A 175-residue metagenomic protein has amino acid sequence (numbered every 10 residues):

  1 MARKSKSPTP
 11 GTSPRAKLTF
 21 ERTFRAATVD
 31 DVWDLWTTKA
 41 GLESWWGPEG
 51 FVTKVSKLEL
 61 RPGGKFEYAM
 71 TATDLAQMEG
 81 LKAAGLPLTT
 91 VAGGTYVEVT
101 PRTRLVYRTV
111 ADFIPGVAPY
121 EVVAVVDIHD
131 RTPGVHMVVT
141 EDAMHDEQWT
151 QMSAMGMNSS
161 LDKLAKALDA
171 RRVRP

Functional and structural regions predicted by a protein language model:
M1-T53, K57: Hydrophobic ligand-binding cavity/cleft-lining segments
R3-K4, K166-P175: Short, highly charged C-terminal tails/helix-capping segments
K17-E21, F51-T53, K65, V91 (+3 more regions): Intrinsic-disorder/low-complexity, polar/charged segments enriched in Ser/Thr/Lys/Arg/Asp/Glu/Gln
F20, A40-T89, P175: Short beta-edge strand/loop motif at the mouth of beta-sheet-based domains
R22, S56-L58, V91-E98, E121-H129: Hydrophobic/aromatic beta-strand elements that line small-molecule binding cavities or substrate pockets in beta-rich
T28-D30, L58-G63, V97-R104, D127-H136 (+1 more regions): A short, structured loop/turn motif at beta-sheet edges
V32, L42, F66-Y68, Y96 (+4 more regions): Hydrophobic pocket/interface hotspot
E98, V106-N158: Beta-strand/loop substructures that line and gate deep hydrophobic ligand-binding cavities in soluble
